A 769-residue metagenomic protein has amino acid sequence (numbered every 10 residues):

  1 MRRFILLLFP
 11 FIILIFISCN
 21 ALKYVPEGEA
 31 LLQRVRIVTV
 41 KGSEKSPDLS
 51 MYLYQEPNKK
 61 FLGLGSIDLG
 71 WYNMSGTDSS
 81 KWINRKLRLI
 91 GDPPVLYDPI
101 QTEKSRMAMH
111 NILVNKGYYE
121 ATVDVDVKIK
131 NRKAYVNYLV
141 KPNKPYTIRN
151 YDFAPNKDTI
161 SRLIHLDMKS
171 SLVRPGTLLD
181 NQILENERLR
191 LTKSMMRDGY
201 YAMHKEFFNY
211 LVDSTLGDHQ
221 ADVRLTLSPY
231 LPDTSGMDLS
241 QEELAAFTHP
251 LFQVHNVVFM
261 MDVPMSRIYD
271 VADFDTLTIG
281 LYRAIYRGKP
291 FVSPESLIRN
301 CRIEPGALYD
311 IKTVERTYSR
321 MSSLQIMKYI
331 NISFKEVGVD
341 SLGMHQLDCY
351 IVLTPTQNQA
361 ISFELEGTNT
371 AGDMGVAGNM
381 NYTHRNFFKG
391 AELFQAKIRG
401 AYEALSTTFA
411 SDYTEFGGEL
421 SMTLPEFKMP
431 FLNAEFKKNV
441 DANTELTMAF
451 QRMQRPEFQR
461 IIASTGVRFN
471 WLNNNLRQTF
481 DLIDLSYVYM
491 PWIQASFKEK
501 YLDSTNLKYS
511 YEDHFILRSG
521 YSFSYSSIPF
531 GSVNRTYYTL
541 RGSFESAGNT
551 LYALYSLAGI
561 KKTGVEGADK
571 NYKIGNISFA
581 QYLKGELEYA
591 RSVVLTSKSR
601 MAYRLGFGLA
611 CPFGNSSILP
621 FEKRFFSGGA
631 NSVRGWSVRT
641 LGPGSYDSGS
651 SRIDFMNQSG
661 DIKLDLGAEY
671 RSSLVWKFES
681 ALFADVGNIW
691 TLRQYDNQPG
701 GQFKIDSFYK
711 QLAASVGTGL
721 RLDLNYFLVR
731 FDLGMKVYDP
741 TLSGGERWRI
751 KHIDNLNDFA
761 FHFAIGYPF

Functional and structural regions predicted by a protein language model:
R2-P10: Sec-dependent signal peptide recognition, specifically the positively charged N-region followed immediately by
I15-S18: C-terminal motif of bacterial Sec signal peptides marking the signal peptidase cleavage site
N20-S323, I332, Q346, F436 (+1 more regions): Interaction-mediating elements
G42, D126-K128, L139-P145, F153-D158 (+12 more regions): Solvent-exposed coil/turn segments that connect beta secondary-structure elements in extracytoplasmic/periplasmic
I160-L163, P290-F291, D310-R541, R634-G635 (+5 more regions): Gram-negative/organellar outer-membrane beta-barrel architecture
A272, T368-A371, D481-S672, L682-D706: C-terminal outer-membrane beta-barrel translocator/porin domains of Gram-negative envelope proteins and their
M321, Y382, M422, G542 (+7 more regions): Hydrophobic, well-ordered secondary-structure elements that form the walls of internal hydrophobic environments
V686-F703, Y726, G734-I750: C-terminal beta-signal and adjacent terminal beta-strands/loops of Gram-negative outer-membrane beta-barrel proteins
